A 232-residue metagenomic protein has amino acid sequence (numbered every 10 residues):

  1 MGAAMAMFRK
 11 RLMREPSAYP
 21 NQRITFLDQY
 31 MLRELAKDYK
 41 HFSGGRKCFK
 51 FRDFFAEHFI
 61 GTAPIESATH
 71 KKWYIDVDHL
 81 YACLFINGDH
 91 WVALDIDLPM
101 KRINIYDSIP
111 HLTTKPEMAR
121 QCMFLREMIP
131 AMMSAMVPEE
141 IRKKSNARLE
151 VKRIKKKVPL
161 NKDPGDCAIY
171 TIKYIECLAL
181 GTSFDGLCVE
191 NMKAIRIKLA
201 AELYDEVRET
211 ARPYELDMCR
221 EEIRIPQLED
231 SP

Functional and structural regions predicted by a protein language model:
M1-P232: Enzymes acting in ubiquitin/UBL processing and closely related pathways, dominated by cysteine-dependent isopeptidases
